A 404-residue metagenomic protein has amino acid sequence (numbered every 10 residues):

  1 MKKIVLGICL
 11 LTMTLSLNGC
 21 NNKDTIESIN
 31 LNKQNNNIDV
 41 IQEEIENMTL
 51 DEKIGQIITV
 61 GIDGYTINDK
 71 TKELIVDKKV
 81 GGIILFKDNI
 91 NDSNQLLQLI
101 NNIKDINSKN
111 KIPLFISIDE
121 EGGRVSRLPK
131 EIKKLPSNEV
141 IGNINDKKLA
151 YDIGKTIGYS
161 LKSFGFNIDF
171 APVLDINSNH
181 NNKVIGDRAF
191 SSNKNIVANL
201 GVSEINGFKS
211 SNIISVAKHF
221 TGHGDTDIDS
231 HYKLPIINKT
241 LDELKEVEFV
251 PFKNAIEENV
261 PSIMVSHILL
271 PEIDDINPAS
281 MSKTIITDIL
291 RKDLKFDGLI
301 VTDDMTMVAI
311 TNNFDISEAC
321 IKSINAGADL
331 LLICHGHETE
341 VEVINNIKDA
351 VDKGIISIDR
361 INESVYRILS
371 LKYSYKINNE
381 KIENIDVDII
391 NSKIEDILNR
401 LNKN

Functional and structural regions predicted by a protein language model:
M1-D24: Sec-dependent N-terminal signal peptides of Gram-positive bacterial secreted proteins and lipoproteins
C20-D77, N313-N404: Preference for extracellular/luminal or secreted protein segments
T49, I67, N89-S108, R124-S126 (+3 more regions): Second-shell residues forming the walls of enzyme active-site clefts
G55-I62, V80-L85, L114-E120, I168-P172 (+5 more regions): Hydrophobic faces of well-ordered beta-strands that scaffold small-molecule active sites in alpha/beta enzyme cores
E73-F86, T156-G158, S163-I168: Catalytic domains of carbohydrate-active enzymes, especially glycoside hydrolases
L114-P136: Signal peptide-directed extracytoplasmic domains
L128, V173-N179, F220-D225, N378-E380: Flexible hinge/switch segments at interdomain interfaces of large molecular machines
N138-F166, A171-V197, G201, I205: A substrate-binding/cap region within the structured catalytic cores of diverse enzymes
